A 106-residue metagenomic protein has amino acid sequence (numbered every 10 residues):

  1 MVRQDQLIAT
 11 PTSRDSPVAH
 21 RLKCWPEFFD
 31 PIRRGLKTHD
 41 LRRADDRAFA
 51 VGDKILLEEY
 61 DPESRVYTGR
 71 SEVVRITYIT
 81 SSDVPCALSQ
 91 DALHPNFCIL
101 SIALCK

Functional and structural regions predicted by a protein language model:
V2-D45: Compositionally biased, charged N-terminal/linker segments
A19-R21, V73, N96-I99: A residue-level signal for beta-strand positions that form part of recognition/binding surfaces within mature
A44-D45, Y60-R65: Short, charged beta-turn/beta-strand-edge "cap" motif at the junction between a beta-strand and an adjacent loop
S64-I79: Short beta-strand-centered aromatic/proline hotspots
I79-K106: Glycine- and charge-enriched low-complexity intrinsically disordered segments
